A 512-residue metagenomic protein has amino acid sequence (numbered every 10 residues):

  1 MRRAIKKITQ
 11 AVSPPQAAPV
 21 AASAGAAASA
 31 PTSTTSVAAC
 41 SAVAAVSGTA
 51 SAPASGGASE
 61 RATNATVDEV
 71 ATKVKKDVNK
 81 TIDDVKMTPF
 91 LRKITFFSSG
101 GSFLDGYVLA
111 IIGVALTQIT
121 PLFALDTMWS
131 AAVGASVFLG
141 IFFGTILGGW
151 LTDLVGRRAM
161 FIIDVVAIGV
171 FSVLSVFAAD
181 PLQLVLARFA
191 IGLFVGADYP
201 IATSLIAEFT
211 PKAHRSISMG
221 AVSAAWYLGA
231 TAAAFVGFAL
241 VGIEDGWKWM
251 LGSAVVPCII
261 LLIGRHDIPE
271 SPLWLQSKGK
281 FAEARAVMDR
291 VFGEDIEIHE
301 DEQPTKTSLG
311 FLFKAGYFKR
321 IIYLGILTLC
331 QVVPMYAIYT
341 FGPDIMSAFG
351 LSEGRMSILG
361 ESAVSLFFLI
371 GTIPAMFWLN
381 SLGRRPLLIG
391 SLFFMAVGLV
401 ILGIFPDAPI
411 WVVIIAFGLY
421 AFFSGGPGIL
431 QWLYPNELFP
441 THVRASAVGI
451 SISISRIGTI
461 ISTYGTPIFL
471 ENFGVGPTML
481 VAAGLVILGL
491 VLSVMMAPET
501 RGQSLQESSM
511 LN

Functional and structural regions predicted by a protein language model:
M1-A22, A26-A30, T34-S36, C40 (+1 more regions): Transmembrane-helix signature of 12-pass secondary carriers
